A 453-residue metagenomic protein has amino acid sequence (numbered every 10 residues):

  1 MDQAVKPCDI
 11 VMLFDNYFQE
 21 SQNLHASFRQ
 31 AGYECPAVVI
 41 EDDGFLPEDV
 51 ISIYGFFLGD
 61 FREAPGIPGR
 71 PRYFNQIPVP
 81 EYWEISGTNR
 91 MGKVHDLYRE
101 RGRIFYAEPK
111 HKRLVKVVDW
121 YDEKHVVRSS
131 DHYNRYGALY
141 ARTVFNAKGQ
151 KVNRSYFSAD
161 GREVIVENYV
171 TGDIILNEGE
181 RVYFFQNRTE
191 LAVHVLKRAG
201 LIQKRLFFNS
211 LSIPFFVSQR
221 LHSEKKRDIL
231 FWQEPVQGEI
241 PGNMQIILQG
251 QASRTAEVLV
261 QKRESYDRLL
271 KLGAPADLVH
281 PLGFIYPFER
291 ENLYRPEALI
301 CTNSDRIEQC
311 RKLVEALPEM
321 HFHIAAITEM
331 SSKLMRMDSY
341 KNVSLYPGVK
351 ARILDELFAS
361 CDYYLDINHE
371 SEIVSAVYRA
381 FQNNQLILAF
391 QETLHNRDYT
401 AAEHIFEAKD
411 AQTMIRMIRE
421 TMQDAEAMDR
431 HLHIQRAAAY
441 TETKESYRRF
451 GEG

Functional and structural regions predicted by a protein language model:
M1-G200: Long terminal accessory regions outside catalytic cores
F207-S210, L221-E239: Active-site proximal beta-strand in glycosyltransferases
N243-A276: A short, active-site helix/loop in glycosyltransferases that binds the activated sugar's phosphate group
H280-M337: Conserved catalytic-core segment of nucleotide-activated headgroup transferases in glycan assembly
S332-V349: Nucleotide-activated donor-binding/catalytic signature segment of Leloir-type glycosyltransferases, i.e., the conserved
K350-C361: Short acidic alpha-helix that forms the nucleotide-activated donor recognition element in Leloir-type transferases
S360-R436: Catalytic binding pocket for nucleotide-activated donors in carbohydrate/polymer assembly enzymes
H433-G453: C-terminal alpha-helical cap of glycosyltransferases
